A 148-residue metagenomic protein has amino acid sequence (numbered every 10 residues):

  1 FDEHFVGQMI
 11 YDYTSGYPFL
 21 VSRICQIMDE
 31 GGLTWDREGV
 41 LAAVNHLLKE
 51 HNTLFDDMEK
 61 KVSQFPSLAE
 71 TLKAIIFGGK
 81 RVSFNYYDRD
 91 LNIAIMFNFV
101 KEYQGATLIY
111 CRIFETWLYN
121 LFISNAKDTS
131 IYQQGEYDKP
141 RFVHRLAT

Functional and structural regions predicted by a protein language model:
F1-F97, Y103: Winged-helix-like regulatory helical subdomains adjacent to P-loop NTPase cores
F19, R112-I113: Alpha-helix/helix-capping structural signal
E30, V100, N120-S124: Short, well-ordered loop/turn and helix-capping segments at boundaries between secondary-structure elements and domains
A106-C111: Minor-groove-contacting beta-hairpin "wing" of winged helix-turn-helix DNA-binding domains
F114-H144: Short, amphipathic alpha-helical interaction segments positioned at domain boundaries
